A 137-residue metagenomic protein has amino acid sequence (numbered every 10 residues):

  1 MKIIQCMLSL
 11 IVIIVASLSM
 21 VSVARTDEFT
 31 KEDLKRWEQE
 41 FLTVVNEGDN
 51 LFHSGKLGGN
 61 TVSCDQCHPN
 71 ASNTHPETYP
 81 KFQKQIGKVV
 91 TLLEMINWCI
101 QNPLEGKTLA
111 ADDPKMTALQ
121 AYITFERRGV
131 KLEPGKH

Functional and structural regions predicted by a protein language model:
M1-E38, K131-H137: N-terminal export/targeting leaders of redox proteins
T26-L57, L104-E105, H137: Electrostatic cytochrome c docking/interface patches
V44-E47, S63, K88, L92 (+2 more regions): Stable alpha-helical elements in mature extracytoplasmic
F52-H53, H68, I123, R127: Protein kinase-like catalytic domain
G59-A71, L119: The canonical Cys-X-X-Cys-His
T74-E77: Short Cys/His-rich "knuckle" micro-motifs
P80-G87: Short cysteine/histidine-rich metal-coordination sites, predominantly Zn2+-binding motifs
E94-M95, E105-H137: C-terminal capping alpha-helices of c-type cytochrome domains
